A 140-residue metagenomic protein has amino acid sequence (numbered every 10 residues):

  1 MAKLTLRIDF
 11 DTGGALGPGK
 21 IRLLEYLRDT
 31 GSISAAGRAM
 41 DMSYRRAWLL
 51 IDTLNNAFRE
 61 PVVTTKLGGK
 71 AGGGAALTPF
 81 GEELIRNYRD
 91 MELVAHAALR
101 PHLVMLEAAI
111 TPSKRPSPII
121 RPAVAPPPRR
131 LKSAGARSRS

Functional and structural regions predicted by a protein language model:
M1-T12: Short, Lys/Arg-enriched N-terminal segment that forms or immediately precedes the first helix of a structured domain
L27-G37: Short helix-boundary/capping micro-motifs
D41-S43: Central "turn" residue of the DNA-binding helix-turn-helix
L50: Residues within the DNA-recognition helix of helix-turn-helix
N56-P61: Residue cluster at the C-terminal edge of the helix-turn-helix DNA-binding motif
T65-M91: Basic, amphipathic "hinge/linker" alpha-helix immediately C-terminal to the N-terminal HTH DNA-binding motif
N87-L106: Alpha-helical linker/hinge and terminal dimerization helices associated with HTH transcriptional regulators
P101-S140: C-terminal regulatory/oligomerization modules of transcriptional regulators
